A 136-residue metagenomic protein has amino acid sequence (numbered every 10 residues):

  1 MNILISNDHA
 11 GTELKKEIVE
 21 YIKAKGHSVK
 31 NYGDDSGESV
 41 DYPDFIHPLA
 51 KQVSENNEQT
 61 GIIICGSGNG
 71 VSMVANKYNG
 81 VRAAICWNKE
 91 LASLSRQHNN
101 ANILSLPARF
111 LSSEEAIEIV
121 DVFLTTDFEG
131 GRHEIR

Functional and structural regions predicted by a protein language model:
L4-A24: Glycine-rich phosphate/diphosphate-binding loop of Rossmann-like nucleotide-binding domains
L4-S6, A10-G11, K89-I135: C-terminal binding/interaction regions
K16-V19, M73-K77, Q97, I117: Short amphipathic alpha-helical segments
Y21, K25, Q52, N56 (+4 more regions): Change "in soluble alpha/beta enzymes" to "in soluble alpha/beta proteins
S28-S39: A short beta-strand-loop structural module common to alpha/beta enzyme folds
E38-H47: Structural motif
P48-I85: Helix-adjacent hinge/juxtasegments
